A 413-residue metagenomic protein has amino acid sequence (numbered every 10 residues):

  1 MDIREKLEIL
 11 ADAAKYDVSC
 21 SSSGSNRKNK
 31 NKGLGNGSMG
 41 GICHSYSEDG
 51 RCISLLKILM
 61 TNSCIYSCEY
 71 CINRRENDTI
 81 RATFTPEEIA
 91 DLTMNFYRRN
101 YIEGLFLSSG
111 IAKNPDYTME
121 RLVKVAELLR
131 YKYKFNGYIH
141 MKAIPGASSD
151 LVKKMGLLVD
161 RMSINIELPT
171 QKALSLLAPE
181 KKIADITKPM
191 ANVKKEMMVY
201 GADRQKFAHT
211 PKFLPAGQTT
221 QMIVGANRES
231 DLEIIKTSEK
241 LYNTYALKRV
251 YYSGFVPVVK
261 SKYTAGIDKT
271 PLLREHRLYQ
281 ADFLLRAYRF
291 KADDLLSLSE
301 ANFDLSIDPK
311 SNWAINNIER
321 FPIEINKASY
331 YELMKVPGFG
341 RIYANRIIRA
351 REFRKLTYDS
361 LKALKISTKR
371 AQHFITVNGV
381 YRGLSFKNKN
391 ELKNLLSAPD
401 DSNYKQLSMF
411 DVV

Functional and structural regions predicted by a protein language model:
M1-S63, S385-P399, F410-V413: Flexible, acidic/Gly-rich N-terminal and inter-domain linker regions that tether and position cofactor-handling modules
L55, C68, L107, I164 (+3 more regions): Conserved, mostly hydrophobic/aromatic
L56-I58, E87-R98, Q205-K206: Short, charged beta->alpha transition segments
I58-E87: Canonical Radical SAM [4Fe-4S] cluster-binding loop centered on the CxxxCxxC motif and its immediate flanking residues
A90, K113-L295: Conserved AdoMet/S-adenosylmethionine-binding subsite of the radical SAM
M94-I111, A281: Short Fe-S-cluster ligation motifs
N302-E332, Y358-V413: C-terminal extensions
